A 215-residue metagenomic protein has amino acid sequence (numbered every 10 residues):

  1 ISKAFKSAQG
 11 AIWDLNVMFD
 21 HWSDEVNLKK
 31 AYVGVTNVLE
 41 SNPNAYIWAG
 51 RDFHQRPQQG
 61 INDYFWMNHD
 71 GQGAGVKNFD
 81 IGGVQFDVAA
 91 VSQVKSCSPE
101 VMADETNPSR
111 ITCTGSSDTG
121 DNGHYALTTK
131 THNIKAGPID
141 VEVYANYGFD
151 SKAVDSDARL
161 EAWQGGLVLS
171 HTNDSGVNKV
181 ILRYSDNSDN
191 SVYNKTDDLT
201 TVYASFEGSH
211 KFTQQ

Functional and structural regions predicted by a protein language model:
I1-P99, H124-K135: Outer membrane beta-barrel
F65-M67, A74-T213: Signature for the C-terminal beta-barrel architecture of outer-membrane proteins
